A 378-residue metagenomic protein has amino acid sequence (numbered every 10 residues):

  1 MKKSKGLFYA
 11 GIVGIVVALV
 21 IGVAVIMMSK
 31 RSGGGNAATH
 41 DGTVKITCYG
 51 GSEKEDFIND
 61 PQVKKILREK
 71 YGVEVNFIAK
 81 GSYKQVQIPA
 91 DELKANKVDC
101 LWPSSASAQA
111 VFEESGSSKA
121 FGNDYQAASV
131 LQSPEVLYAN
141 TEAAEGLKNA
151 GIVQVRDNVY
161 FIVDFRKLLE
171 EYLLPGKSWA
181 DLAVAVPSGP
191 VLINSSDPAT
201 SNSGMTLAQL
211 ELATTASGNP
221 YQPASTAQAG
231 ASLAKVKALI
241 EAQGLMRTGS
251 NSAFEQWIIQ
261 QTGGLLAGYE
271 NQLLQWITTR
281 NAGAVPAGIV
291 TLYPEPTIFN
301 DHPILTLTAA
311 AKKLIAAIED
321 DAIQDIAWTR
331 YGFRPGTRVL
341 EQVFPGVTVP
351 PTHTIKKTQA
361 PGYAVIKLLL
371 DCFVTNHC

Functional and structural regions predicted by a protein language model:
M1-K30, T39-H40, L307-C378: Extracellular/periplasmic juxtamembrane helices and adjacent flexible linkers that interface with membrane partners
N36-S188, L368-C378: N-terminal segment of the mature folded domain
E53-N59, A199-S217: Bilobed "Venus flytrap"/periplasmic-binding protein-like clamshell domains and structurally analogous long
A127-L137, L233-I240, N281-K312: Periplasmic-binding protein-like
A143-K148, A216-Q222, A309-K313: Short helix-loop capping/hinge motifs at secondary-structure junctions, enriched in acidic/polar residues
V153-L173, L192-A199, P303-L340: Bilobed periplasmic-binding protein/Venus flytrap-like ligand-binding cleft at the lobe interface of extracytoplasmic
R166-T200, S232-T248: Alpha-helix-centered segments that form part of catalytic cores
T206-V290: Ligand-binding pocket segment of bilobal, Venus flytrap-like solute-binding proteins
